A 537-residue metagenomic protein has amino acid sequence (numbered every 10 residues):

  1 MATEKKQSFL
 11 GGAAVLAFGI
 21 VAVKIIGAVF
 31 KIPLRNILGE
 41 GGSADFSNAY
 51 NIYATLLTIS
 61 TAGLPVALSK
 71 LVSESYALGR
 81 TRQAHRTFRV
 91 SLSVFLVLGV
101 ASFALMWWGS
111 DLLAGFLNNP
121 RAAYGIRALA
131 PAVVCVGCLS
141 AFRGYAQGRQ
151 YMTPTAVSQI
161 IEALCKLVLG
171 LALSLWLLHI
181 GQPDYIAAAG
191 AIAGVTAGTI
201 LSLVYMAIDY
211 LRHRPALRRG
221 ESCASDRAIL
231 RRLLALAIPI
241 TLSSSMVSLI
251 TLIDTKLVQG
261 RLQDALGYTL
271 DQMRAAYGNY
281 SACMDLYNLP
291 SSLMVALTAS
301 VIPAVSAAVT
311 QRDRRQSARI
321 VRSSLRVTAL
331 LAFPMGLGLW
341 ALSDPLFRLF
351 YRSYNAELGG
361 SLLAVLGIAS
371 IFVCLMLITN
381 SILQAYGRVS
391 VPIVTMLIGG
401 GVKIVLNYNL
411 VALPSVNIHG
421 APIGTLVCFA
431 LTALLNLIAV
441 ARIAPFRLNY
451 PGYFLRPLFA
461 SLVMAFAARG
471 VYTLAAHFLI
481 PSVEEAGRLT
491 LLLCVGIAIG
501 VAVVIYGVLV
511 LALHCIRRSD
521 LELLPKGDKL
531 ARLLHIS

Functional and structural regions predicted by a protein language model:
M1-I26, R82, R86, A224-V247 (+2 more regions): N-terminal membrane topogenesis motif
A2, A172-L177, A197-C223, L426-H477 (+1 more regions): C-terminal transmembrane helix end/exit motif
S8-V66, L96, F103-W107, A132-V133 (+1 more regions): Signature of the first transmembrane helix
L34-T55, D184, A188-A189, R231-L236 (+2 more regions): Interfacial/gating helices of multi-pass transporter permease domains
A62-A77, C283, S291-D313: Helix-loop junctions and terminal segments of transmembrane helices in multi-pass membrane transport/translocation
D111-L129, R274, W340-S370, S482-L489: Interfacial segments at transmembrane-helix termini and the short loops linking adjacent helices
G137-S158, I368-I398: Membrane-interface junctions at transmembrane-helix termini in multi-pass inner-membrane proteins
G470-S537: Membrane-proximal transmembrane or re-entrant/amphipathic helices at the cytosolic face
